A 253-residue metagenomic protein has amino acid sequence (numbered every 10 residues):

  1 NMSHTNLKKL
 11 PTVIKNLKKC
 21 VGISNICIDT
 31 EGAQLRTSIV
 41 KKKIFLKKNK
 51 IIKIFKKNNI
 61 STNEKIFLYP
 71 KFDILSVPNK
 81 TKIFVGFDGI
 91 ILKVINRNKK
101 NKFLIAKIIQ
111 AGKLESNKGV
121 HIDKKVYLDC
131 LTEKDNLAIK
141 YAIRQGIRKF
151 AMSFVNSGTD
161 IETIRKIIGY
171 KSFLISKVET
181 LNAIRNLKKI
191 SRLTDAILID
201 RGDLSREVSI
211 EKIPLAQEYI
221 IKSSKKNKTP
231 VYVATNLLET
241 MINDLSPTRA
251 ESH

Functional and structural regions predicted by a protein language model:
N1-H253: Non-catalytic helical/linker scaffolds that mediate oligomerization, partner binding, and domain coupling around large
